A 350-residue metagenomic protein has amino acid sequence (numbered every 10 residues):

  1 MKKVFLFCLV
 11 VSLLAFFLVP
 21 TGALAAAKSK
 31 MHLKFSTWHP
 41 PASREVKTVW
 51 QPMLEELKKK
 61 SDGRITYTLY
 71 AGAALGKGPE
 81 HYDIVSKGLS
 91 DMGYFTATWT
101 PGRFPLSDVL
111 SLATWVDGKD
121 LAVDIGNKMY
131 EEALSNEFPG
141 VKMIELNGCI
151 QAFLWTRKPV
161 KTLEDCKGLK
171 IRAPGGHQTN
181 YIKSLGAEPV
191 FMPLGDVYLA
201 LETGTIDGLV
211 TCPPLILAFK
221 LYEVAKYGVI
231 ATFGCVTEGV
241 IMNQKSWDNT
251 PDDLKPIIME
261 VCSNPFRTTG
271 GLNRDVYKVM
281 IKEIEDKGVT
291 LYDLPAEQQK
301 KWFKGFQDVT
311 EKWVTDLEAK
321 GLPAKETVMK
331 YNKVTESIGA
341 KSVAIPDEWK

Functional and structural regions predicted by a protein language model:
M1-V11: Bacterial N-terminal signal peptides that target proteins for export
L14-A23: C-terminal segment of classical bacterial N-terminal signal peptides
A25-L121, N136-K350: N-terminal secretory/targeting leader peptides
D124-E132, N136: Signature of the catalytic double-stranded beta-helix
